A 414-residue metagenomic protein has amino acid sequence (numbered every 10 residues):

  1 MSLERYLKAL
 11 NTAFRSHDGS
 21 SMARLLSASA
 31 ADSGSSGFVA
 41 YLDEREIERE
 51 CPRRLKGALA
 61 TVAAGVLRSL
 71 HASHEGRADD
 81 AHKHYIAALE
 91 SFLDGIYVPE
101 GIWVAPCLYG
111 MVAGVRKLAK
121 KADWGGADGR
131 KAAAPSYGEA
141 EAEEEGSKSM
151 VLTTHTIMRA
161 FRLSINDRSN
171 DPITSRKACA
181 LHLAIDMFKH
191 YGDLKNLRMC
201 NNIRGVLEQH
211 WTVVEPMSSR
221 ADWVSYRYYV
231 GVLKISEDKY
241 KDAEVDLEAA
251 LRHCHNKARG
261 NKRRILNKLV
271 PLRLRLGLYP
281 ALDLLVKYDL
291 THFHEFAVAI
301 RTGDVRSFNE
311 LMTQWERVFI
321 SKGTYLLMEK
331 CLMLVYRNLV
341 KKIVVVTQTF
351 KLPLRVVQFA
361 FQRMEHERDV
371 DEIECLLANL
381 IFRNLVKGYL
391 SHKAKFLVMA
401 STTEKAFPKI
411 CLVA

Functional and structural regions predicted by a protein language model:
M1-V104, G126-P135, E139, H155-R162 (+6 more regions): Charged, E/D/K/R/S-rich low-complexity terminal regions of large eukaryotic assembly subunits
E100-W103, C107-G110, S149-L152, P172-S175 (+4 more regions): Structural signature of alpha-solenoid helical repeat junctions
C107-V115, A184, D222, R227 (+1 more regions): TPR repeat positional signature
V115, A119-A122, Y191, K234 (+1 more regions): Residue at a conserved register position within TPR or TPR-like alpha-solenoid repeats
L163-N170, H190, V206-V213, R252-H253: Residue position in alpha-helical solenoids
